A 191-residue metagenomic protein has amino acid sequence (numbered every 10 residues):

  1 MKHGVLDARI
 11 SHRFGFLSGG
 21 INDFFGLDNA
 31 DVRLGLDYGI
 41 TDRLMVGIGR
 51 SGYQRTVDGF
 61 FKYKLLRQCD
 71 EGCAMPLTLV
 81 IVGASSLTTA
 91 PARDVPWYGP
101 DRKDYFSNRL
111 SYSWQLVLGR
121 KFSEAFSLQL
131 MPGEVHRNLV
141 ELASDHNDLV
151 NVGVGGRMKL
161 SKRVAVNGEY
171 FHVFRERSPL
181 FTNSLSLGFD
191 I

Functional and structural regions predicted by a protein language model:
M1-D104, R109-W114, G119-L130, E134-N138 (+3 more regions): Transmembrane beta-barrel domains of Gram-negative outer membranes and organellar outer membranes
L139-V140, S144: Extended, charged alpha-helical interaction scaffolds
H146-V152, F181-L185: Charged helix-capping and loop-helix junction motifs
